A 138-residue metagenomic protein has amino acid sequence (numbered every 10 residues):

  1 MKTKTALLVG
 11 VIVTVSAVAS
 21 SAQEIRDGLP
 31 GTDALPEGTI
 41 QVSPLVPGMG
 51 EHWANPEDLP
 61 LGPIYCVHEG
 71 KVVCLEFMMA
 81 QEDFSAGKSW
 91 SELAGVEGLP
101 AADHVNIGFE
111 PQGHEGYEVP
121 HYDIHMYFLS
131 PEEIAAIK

Functional and structural regions predicted by a protein language model:
M1-T3, I25: Short, intrinsically disordered low-complexity segments
T3-S20: Gram-negative bacterial Sec-dependent N-terminal signal peptides
S21-K138: Metal-centered catalytic cores of metalloenzymes
